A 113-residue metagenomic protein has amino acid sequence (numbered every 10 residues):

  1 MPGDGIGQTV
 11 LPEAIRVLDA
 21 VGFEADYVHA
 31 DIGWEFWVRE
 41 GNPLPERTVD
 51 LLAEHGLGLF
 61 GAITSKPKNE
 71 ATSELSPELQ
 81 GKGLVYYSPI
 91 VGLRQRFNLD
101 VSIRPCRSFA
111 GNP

Functional and structural regions predicted by a protein language model:
M1-D31: N-terminal phosphate-binding or glycine-rich loops at protein starts, especially the Walker A/P-loop of NTPases
M1-G5, W34-P113: Anion-binding alpha/beta catalytic cores of soluble intermediary-metabolism enzymes, centered on
